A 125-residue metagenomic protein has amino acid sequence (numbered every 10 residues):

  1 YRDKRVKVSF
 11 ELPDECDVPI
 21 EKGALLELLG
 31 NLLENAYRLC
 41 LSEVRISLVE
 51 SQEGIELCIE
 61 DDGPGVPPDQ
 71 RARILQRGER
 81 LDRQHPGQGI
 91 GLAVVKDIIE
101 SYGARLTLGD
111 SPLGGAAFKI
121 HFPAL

Functional and structural regions predicted by a protein language model:
K7-D17, Q52: Conserved catalytic submotifs in the C-terminal HATPase_c
G30-N31, N35: Conserved polar catalytic motif of the HATPase_c/GHKL fold
E43-E53: Short beta-strand/loop element within the Bergerat-fold HATPase_c
D61: Acidic ATP/Mg2+-coordinating residue in the GHKL
V66-G78: Short conserved segment of the HATPase_c
G91, V95: Short alpha-helical Gxxx[C/S/T] motif in the catalytic ATP-binding
